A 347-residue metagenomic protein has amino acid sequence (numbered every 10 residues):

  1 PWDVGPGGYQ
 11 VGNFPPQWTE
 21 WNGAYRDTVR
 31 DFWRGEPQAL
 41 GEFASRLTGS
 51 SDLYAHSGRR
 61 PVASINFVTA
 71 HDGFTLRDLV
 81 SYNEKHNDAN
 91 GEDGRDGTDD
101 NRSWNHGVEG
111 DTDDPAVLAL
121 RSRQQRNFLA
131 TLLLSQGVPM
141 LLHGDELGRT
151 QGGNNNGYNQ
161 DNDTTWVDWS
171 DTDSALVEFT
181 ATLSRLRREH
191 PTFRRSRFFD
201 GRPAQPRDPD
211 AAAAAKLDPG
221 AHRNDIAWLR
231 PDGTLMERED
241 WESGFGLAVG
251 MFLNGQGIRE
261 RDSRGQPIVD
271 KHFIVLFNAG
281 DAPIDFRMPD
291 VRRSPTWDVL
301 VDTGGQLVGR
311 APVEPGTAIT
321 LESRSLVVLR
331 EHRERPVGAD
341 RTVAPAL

Functional and structural regions predicted by a protein language model:
P1-H143, G148, N156-Q160, P191-F198 (+3 more regions): Conserved alpha/beta catalytic core and glycan-binding cleft of carbohydrate-active enzymes
T112, V117-S122, T131-L141, D145-L347: Carbohydrate-interacting/catalytic domains
